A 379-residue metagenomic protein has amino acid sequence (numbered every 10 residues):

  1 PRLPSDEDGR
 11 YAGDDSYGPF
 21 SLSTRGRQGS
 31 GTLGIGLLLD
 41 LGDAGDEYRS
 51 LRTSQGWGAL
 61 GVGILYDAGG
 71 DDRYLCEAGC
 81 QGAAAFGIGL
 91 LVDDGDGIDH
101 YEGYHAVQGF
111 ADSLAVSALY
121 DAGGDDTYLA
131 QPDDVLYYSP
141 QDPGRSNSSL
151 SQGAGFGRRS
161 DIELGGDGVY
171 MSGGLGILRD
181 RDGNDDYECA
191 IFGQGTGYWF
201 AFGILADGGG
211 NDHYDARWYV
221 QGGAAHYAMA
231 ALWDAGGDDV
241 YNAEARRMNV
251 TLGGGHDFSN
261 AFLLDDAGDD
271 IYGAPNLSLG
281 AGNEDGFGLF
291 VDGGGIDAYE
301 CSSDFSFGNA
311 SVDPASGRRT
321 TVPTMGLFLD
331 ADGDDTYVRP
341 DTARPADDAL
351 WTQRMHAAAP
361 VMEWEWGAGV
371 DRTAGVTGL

Functional and structural regions predicted by a protein language model:
P1-P4, Y11-G34, L41-R52, G70-D71: Alpha-solenoid helical-repeat scaffolds
R2-G26, G82, V107-F110, L129-V169 (+5 more regions): Acidic/polar low-complexity surface segments
S30-R49, G173-C189, L379: Extended amphipathic secondary-structure runs
I35-G42, A59-A68, A85-G95, A111-A122 (+9 more regions): Well-ordered beta-strand segments characteristic of repetitive beta-sheet solenoids
D43-R49, S54-Q55, G70-L75, C80-Q81 (+16 more regions): Extracellular beta-strand scaffolds
S50-R52, A59-V62, C76-A78, A84-F86 (+14 more regions): Repeated polar recognition positions within modular binding domains
L263, P340-D341: Short conserved micro-motifs at the rims of enzyme active sites and ligand-binding pockets
Y337, W366-D371, G375-T377: Blade-level signature of beta-propeller repeat domains, shared across WD40, Kelch, NHL, RCC1 and BNR/Asp-box propellers
